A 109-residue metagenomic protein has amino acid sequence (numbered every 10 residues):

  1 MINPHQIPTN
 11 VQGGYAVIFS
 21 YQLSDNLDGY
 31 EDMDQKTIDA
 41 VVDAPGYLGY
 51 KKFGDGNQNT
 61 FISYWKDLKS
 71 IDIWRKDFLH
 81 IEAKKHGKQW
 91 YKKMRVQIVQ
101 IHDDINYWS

Functional and structural regions predicted by a protein language model:
M1-N59, L68-K76, M94-S109: Short S/T/G/P-rich N-terminal loop/turn motif that feeds into the first structured element of a domain
Y64-K66: Glycine-rich loop at the start of a catalytic domain that most often binds anionic cofactors/ligands
R75, K84-G87: Short, flexible helix/strand-to-coil boundary loops that buttress conserved ligand/catalytic motifs in alpha/beta
W90: Cytochrome P450 substrate-recognition site 1
